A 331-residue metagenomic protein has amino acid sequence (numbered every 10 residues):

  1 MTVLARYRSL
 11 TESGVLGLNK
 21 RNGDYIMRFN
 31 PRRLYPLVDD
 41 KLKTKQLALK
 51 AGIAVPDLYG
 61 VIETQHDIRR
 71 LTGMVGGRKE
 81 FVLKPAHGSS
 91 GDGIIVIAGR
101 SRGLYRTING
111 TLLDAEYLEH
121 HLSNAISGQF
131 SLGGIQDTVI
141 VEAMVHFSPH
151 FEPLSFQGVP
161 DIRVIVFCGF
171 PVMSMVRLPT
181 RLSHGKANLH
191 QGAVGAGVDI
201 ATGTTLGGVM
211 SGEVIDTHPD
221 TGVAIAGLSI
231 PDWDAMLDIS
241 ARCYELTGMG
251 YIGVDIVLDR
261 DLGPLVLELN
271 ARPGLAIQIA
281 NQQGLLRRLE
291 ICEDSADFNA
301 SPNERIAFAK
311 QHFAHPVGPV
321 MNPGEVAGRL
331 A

Functional and structural regions predicted by a protein language model:
M1-K50, T64-R69, S229, L286 (+3 more regions): ATP-binding N-terminal substructure of ATP-dependent carboxylate-amine bond-forming enzymes
D24, F29, Y35-P160, C168: Active-site nucleotide/adenylate-binding loops and adjacent lid/helix of ATP-dependent enzymes
V82-K84, I95, L154, D161-L178 (+3 more regions): Beta-strand scaffold of nucleotide-dependent catalytic cores
G88-S89, H146-F147, P171, L178-R181 (+2 more regions): Short, solvent-exposed loop/turn segments at secondary-structure junctions
S89, C168-V172, M249-Y251, L262-P264: Coil-to-beta-strand transition motifs
A98-S101, V166-F170, A201-T202, R260-L262: Short acidic-glycine loop/turn motifs at beta-strand connectors
G128-Q157, L182-D259: A long amphipathic alpha-helix within ATP-dependent nucleotide-binding catalytic cores
T217-A235, E245, L258-A331: C-terminal active-site "lid" helix and adjoining low-complexity regulatory extension at the edge of ATP-using catalytic
